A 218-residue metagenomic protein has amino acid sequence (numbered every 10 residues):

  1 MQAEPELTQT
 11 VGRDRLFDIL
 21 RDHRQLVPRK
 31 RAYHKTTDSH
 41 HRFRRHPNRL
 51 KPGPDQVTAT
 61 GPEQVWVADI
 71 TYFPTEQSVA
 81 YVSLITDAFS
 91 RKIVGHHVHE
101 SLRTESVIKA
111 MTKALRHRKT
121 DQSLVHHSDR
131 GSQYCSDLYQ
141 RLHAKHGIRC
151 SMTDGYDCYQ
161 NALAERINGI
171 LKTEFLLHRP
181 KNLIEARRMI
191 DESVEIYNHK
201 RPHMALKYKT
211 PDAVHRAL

Functional and structural regions predicted by a protein language model:
M1-T60, T210-L218: Basic, flexible linker segments flanking DNA-binding modules in nucleic acid-interacting mobile-element proteins
R29-K35, V98, V125-R130, K145-L163 (+1 more regions): RNase H-like polynucleotidyl transferase catalytic core
P54-V94, E100-L102: An active-site-proximal beta-strand-loop segment
D69, D87, D129, N161 (+2 more regions): Acidic active-site catalytic centers that drive phospho-/nucleotidyl reactions and related ester hydrolyses
S78, H96-K119, C135: Active-site beta-loop-alpha junctions of metal-dependent nucleic acid enzymes, especially the RNase H-like/DDE
M111, T120-S136, D154-C158, K209-P211: Acidic/histidine-rich, metal-coordinating catalytic segments
A144-I148, I170-L218: C-terminal domain-tail junction helix/linker
